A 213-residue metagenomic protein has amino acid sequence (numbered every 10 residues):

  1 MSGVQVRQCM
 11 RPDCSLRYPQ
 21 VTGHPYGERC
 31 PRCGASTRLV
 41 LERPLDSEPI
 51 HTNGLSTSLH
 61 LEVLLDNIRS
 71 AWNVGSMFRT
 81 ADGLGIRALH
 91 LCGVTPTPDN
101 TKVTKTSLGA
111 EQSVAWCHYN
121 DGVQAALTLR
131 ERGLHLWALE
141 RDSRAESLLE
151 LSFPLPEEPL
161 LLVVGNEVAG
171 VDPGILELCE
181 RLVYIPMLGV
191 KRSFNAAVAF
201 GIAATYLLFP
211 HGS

Functional and structural regions predicted by a protein language model:
M1-S213: Post-transcriptional modification and biogenesis factors for structured RNAs of the translation apparatus
